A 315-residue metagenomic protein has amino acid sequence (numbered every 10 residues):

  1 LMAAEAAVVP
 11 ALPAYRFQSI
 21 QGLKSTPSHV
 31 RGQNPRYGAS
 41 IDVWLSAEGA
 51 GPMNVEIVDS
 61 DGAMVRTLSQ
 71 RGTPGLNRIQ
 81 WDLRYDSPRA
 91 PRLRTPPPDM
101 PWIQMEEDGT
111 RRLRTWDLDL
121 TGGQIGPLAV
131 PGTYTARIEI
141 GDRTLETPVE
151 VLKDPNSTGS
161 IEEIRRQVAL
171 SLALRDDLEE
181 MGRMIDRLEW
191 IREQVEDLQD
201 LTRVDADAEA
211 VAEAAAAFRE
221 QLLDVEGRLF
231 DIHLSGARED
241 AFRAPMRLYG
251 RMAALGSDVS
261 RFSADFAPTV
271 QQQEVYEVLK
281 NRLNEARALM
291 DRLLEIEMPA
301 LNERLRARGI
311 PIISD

Functional and structural regions predicted by a protein language model:
L1-S19, P148-E180: Low-complexity, Pro/Ser/Thr- and charge-rich linker/hinge segments at domain boundaries
Q21-P52, V58, R78-Q80, D177-L178 (+1 more regions): Contiguous beta-strand segments within globular domains
N34, E48, G72-P74, P127-A129: Surface-exposed coil/turn segments at beta-strand junctions on protein surfaces, enriched
I57-D59, I138: Conserved aromatic beta-strand anchor motif in extracellular beta-sandwich/beta-rich domains
M64-I125: Glycine-centered tight-turn motifs at strand-turn-strand junctions
S87-A90, E139-T147: Short acidic/polar inter-strand loop motif in beta-rich domains
T147-V149, E180-D315: Mature extracytoplasmic or organellar-lumen-exposed domains after removal of signal/transit peptides
